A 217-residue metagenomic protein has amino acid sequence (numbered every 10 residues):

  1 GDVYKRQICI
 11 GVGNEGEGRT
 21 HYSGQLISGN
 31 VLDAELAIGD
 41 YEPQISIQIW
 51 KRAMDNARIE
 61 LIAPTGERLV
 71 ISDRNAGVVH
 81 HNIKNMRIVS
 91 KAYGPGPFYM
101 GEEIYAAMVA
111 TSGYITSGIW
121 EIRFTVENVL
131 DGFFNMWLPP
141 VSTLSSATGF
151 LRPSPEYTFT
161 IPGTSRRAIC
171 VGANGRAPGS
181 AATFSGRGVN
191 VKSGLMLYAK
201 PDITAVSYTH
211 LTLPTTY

Functional and structural regions predicted by a protein language model:
G1-Y4, H210-Y217: Single conserved hydrophobic/aromatic residue that forms the stacking wall/gate of nucleotide- or nucleobase-binding
Q7, G18-A107, S112-T116, F124-T125 (+1 more regions): Extracellular S/T/G-rich loop segment that most often corresponds to the catalytic His/Ser-adjacent loop
G13: Active-site glycine-centered loops adjacent to acidic/histidine catalytic or metal-binding residues that shape
L61, N135-L138: Short, surface-exposed beta-strand/strand-loop-strand elements in extracellular ectodomains
R123-T125, P139-T143: Glycine-rich, aromatic-lined ligand/substrate-binding cores of catalytic and carbohydrate-binding domains
V126-N135: Short acidic/polar inter-strand loop motif in beta-rich domains
V141-P155: Low-complexity, Pro/Ser/Thr- and charge-rich linker/hinge segments at domain boundaries
